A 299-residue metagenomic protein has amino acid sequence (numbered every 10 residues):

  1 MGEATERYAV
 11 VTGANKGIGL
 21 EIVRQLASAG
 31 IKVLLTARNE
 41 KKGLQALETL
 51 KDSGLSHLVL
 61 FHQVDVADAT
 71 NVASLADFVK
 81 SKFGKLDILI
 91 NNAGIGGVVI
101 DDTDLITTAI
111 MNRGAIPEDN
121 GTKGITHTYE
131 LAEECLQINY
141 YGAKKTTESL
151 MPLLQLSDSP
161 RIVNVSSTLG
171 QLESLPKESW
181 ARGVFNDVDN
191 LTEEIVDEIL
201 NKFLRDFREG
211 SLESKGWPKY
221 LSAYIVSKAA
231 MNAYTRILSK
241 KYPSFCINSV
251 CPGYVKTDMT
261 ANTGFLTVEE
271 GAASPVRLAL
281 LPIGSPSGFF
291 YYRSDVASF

Functional and structural regions predicted by a protein language model:
G2-A37: Canonical Rossmann dinucleotide-binding motif of NAD(H)/NADP(H)-dependent dehydrogenases/reductases, specifically
V10, L34, D87-I90, V163: N-terminal Rossmann-like NAD(P) cofactor-binding module of classical short-chain dehydrogenase/reductase
E40-K41, Q63-D77, Y129, Y140-A143: The beta1-alpha1 cofactor-binding region of Rossmann-like NAD(H)/NADP(H)-dependent oxidoreductases
V59-F61, I247: Hydrophobic/aromatic anchor residues within beta-strands of the central parallel beta-sheet of Rossmann-like
A67, I88, H127, E134-G142 (+2 more regions): Glycine-rich NAD(P)-binding loop of the Rossmann-fold in SDR/ketoreductase-type enzymes
I90, G142, T146-L150, L154 (+2 more regions): Hydrophobic positions on the long internal alpha-helix of Rossmann-like NAD(P)-dependent oxidoreductase domains
I95, D101-L136, Q155-K240, C251 (+1 more regions): Catalytic loop of short-chain dehydrogenase/reductase
K145, A229, S249-T257, A261-F299: C-terminal helical subdomain
